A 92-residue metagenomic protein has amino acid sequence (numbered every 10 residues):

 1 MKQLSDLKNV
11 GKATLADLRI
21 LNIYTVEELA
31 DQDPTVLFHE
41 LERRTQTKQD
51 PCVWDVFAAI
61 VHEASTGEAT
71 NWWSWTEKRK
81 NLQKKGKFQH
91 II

Functional and structural regions predicted by a protein language model:
M1-K8, K12-I92: C-terminal extensions
